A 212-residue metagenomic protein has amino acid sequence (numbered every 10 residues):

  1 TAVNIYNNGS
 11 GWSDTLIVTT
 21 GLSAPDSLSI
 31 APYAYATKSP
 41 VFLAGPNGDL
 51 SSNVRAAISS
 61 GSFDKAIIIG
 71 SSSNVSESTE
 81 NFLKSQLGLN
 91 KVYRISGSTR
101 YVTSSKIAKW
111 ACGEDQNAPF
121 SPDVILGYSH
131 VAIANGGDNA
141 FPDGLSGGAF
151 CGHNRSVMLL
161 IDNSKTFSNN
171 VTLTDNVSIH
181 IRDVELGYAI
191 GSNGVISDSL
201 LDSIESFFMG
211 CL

Functional and structural regions predicted by a protein language model:
T1-L212: Extracellular glycan-binding segments that recognize GlcNAc-based cell-wall polysaccharides
